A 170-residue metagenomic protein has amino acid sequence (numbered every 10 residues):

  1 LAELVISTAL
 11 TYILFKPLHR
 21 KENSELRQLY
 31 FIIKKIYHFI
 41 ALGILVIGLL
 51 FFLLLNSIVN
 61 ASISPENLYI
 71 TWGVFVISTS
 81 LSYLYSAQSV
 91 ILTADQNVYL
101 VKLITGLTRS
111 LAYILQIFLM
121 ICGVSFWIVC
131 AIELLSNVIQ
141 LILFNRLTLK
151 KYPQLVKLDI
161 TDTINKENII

Functional and structural regions predicted by a protein language model:
L1-E3, I32, I36, I114 (+2 more regions): Alpha-helical transmembrane segments of polytopic membrane transporters and translocases
L1-L18, Y37-A41, T79-Y85, Q140-L143: Small-residue-rich midsections of specific transmembrane alpha-helices
L14, S24-F39, I169: Interfacial transmembrane-helix starts/ends
K34-A61, I114-C122, I142-L143: Alpha-helical transmembrane segments of multi-pass membrane transport and lipid-handling proteins
L50-L53, S62-Y85, K102, I139 (+1 more regions): Alpha-helical transmembrane segments of multi-pass membrane proteins
Y69-G73, K102-Y152: Hydrophobic alpha-helical transmembrane segments
S80-L107, W127, T148: Membrane-interface junctions at transmembrane-helix termini in multi-pass inner-membrane proteins
I142-I170: Interhelical loop/hinge segments that connect adjacent transmembrane helices in multipass membrane
